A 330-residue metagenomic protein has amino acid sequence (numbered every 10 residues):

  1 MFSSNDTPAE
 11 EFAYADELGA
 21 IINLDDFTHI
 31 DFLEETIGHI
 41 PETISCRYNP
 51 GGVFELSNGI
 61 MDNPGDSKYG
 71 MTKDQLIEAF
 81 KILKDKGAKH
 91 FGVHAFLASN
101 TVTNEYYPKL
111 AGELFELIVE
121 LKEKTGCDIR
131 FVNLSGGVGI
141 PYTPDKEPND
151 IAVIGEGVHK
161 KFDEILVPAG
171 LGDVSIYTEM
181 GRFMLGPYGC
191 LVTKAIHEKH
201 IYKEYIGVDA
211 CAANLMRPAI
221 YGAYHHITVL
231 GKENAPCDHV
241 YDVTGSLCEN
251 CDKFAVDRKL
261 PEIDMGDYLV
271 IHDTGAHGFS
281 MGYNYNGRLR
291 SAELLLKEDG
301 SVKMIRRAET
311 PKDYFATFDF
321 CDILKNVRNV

Functional and structural regions predicted by a protein language model:
M1-F131, I140, K161: Active-site-proximal beta-alpha core segment in soluble small-molecule metabolic enzymes
T7-E10, D25, N100, L117 (+2 more regions): Glycine-rich phosphate/ribose-binding loops and adjacent secondary-structure elements that form binding surfaces
F27, N49-G51, F96, S135 (+4 more regions): Anionic group-transfer/hydrolysis microenvironments
G70, P148-A152, R288: Short, conserved loop/turn and helix-capping segments at secondary-structure boundaries that abut family-defining
M71, V93, G136-I140, R182 (+2 more regions): Gly/Ser/Thr-rich helix-start
P108-G112, A152, R258: Charged helix-capping and loop-helix junction motifs
L166, L171-V330: Charged (often Lys/Glu-rich) extended helix/loop segments that serve as interaction or gating elements
